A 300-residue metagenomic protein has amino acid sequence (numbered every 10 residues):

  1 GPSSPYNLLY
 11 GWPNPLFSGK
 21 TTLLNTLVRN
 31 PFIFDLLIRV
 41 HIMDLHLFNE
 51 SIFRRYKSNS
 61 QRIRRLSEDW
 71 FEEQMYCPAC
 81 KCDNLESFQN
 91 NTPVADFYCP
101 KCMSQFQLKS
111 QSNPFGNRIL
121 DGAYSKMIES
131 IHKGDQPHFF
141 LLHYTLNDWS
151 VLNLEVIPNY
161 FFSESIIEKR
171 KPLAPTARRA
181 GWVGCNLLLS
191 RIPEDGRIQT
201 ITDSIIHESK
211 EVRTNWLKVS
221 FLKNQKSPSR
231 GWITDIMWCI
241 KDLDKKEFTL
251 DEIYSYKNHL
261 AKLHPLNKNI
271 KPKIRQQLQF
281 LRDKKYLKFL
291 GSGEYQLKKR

Functional and structural regions predicted by a protein language model:
R64-Q74, S87-P93: Short, flexible, mixed-charge glycine/proline-rich loop motifs that serve as phosphate/nucleic-acid-contacting
C77-C80, C99-C102: Short cysteine-rich clusters marking metal-coordination/redox-active sites
M103-G122, K126-D135: Short metal-binding segments enriched for Cys and/or His
N159-G231: Long, low-complexity, charged/polar intrinsically disordered regions in eukaryotic proteins
S227-E247: Positively charged, polyanion-binding regions of nucleic-acid-associated proteins
K246-L263: Short acidic, hydrophobic short linear motifs in intrinsically disordered regions
N258-I274: Short, positively charged loop/turn segments that connect secondary-structure elements
P272-R300: Charged low-complexity interaction tracts in eukaryotic proteins
